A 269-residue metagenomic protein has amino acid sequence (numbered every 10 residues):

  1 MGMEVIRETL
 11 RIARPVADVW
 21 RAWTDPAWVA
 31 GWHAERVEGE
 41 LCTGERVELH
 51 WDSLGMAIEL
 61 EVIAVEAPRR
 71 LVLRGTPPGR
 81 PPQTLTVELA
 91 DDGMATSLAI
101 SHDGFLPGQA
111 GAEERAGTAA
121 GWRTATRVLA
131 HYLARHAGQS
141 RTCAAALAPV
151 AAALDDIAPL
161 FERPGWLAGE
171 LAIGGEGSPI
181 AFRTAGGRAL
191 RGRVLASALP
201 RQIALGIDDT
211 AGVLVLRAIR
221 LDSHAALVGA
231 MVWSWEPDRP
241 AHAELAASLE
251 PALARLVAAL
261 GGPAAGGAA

Functional and structural regions predicted by a protein language model:
M1-R7, A13, G261-A269: Actinobacteria-biased recognition of intrinsically disordered, low-complexity terminal regions
R7, R14-D18, T24-R70, T142-A145 (+3 more regions): Short beta-edge strand/loop motif at the mouth of beta-sheet-based domains
D18-W20, A153-P159, R239-E244: Short, conserved charged micro-motifs
W20-W23, W32, G75, W122 (+1 more regions): Signature tryptophan residues that serve as conserved aromatic anchors
R70-A120, L195-A258, G267: Beta-strand/loop substructures that line and gate deep hydrophobic ligand-binding cavities in soluble
L106-P159: Surface-exposed beta-loop interaction hotspot
R123-A134, E250-A264: Short amphipathic alpha-helical signal-transduction/dimerization elements
